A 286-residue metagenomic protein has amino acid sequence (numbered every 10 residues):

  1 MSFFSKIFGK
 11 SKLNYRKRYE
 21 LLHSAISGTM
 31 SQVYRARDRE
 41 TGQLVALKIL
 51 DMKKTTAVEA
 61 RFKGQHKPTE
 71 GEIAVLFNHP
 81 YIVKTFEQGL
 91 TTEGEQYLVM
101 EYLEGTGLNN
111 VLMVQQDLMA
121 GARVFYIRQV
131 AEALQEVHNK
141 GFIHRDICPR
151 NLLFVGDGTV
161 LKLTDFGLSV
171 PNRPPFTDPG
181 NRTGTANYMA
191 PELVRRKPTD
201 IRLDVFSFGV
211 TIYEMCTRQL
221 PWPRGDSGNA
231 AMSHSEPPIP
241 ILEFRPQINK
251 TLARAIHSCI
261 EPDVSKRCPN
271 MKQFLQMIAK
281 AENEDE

Functional and structural regions predicted by a protein language model:
K54-L76: AlphaC helix of the eukaryotic protein kinase fold
E87-G89: A short, aromatic-enriched beta-strand patch in the conserved N-lobe beta-sheet of the protein kinase catalytic domain
E93-G107: Conserved short submotifs of the Hanks-type protein kinase catalytic core that shape the nucleotide-binding pocket
L108-L118: AlphaC helix of the protein kinase catalytic domain
Y126-I127: Activation segment signature within eukaryotic-like protein kinase domains
E132-F142: Protein kinase catalytic-loop region centered on the HRD/HxD motif
